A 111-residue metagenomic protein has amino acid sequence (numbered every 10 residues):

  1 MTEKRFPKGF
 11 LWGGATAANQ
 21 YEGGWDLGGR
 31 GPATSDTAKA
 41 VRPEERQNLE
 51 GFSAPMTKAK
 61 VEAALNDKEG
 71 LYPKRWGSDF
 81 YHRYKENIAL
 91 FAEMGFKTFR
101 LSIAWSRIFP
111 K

Functional and structural regions predicted by a protein language model:
M1-K111: Non-catalytic accessory regions flanking glycosidase/transglycosidase catalytic cores in CAZymes
